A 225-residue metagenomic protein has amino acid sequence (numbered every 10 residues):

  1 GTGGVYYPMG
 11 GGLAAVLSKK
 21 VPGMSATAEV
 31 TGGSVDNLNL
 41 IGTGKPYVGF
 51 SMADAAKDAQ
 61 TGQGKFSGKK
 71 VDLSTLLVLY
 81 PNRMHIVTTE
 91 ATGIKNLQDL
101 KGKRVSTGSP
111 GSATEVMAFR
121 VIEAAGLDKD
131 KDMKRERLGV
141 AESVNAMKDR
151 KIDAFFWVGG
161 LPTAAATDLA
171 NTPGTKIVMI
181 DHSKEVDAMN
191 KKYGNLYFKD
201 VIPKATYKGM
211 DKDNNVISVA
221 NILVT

Functional and structural regions predicted by a protein language model:
G1-V5, N215-V216: Short intrinsically disordered, low-complexity coil segments enriched in acidic
G3-G102, S106-S109: Short, glycine-/small- and polar/acidic-enriched structural segments that line small-molecule recognition paths
Y6-M9, L13, S34-N37, N96 (+5 more regions): Stable alpha-helical elements in mature extracytoplasmic
L13-P22, E115-R135, K148-K151, D168-N171: Ligand-binding cleft/hinge of the Venus flytrap
A28, L76, V105, A118 (+3 more regions): Generic structural hydrophobic/aromatic packing signal, biased to beta-strands
T43-P46, G68-N82, A124-L127, W157-G159 (+1 more regions): Short secondary-structure transition/capping segments
A53, Q63-K65, T92, K129-T225: Pocket-lining segment of extracytoplasmic ligand-binding domains
H85, G108-S109, A113-V116, S143-N145: Short, well-ordered, mixed-charge alpha-helical segments that flank or form enzyme active sites
